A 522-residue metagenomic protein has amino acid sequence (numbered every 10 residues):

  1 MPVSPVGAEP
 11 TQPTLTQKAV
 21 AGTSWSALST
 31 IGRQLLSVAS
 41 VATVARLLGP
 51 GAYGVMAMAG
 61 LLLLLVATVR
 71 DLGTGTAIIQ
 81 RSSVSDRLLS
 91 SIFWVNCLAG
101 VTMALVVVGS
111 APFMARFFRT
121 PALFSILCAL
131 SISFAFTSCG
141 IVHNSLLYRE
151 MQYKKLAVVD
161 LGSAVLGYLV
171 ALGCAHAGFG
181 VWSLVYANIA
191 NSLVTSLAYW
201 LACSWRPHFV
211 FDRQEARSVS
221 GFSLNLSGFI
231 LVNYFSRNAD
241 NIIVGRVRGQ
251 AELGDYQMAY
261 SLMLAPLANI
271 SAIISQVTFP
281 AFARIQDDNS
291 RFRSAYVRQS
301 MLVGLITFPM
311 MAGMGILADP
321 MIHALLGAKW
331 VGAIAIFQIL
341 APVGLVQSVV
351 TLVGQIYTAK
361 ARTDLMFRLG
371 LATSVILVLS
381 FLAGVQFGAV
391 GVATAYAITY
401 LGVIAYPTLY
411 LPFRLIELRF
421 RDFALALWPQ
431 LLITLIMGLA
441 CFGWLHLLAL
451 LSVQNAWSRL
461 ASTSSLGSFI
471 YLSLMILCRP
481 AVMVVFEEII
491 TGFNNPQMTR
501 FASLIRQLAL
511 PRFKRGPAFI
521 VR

Functional and structural regions predicted by a protein language model:
M1-A8, W94-R119, S125-C128, L169-A177 (+5 more regions): Alpha-helical transmembrane segments of multi-pass membrane transport and lipid-handling proteins
M1-P13, L418-F423, F442-R522: Membrane-proximal transmembrane or re-entrant/amphipathic helices at the cytosolic face
P2-L15, A19, K154, L197-I242 (+3 more regions): Interhelical loop/hinge segments that connect adjacent transmembrane helices in multipass membrane
P2-P5, L15-L72, C97-F113, C128-S133 (+4 more regions): Signature of the first transmembrane helix
A8-V20, A45-P50, L63-C97, M114-A115 (+5 more regions): Transmembrane-helix boundary and interhelical linker motifs in polytopic inner-membrane proteins
G22-S37, L184-A187, N191, T195 (+9 more regions): Transmembrane helical elements of multi-pass membrane transporters/channels
R33-S37, V41, G60-L63, A67-I79 (+10 more regions): Short runs within selected transmembrane alpha-helices of multi-pass transporters and secretion channels
Q80-V95, D255-L371: Specific pore-lining/lateral-gate transmembrane helices of multi-pass inner-membrane transport and insertion machines
